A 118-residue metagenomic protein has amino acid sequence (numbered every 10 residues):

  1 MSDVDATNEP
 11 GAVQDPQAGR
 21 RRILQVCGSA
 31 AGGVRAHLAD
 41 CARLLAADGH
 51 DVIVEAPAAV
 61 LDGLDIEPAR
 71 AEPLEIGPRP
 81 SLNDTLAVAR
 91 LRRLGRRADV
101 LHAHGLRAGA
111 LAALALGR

Functional and structural regions predicted by a protein language model:
M1-R22: Non-catalytic membrane-proximal stalk/linker segments that position and tether the catalytic domains
G19-R20, L24-T85: N-terminal strand-loop element at the rim of the active site of nucleotide-sugar-dependent glycosyltransferases
A56, H102-A103: Short beta-strand scaffold positions
A87-L91: Generic hydrophobic alpha-helical segments
L94-G95: A short, aliphatic-rich alpha-helical micro-motif
A98: An anion/phosphate-binding loop that grips the pyrophosphate of nucleotide cofactors and donors
A103-G109: Short His-centered aromatic/hydrophobic patch
